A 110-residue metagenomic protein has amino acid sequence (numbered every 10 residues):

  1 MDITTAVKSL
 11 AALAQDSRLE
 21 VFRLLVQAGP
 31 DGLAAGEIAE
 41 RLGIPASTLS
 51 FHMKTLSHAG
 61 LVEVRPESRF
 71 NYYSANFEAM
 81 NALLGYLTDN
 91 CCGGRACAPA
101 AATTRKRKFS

Functional and structural regions predicted by a protein language model:
M1-T5, V26-Q27, F77-S110: Amphipathic alpha-helical dimerization/coiled-coil segments that flank or bridge DNA-binding/regulatory modules
T4-T5, S9-P45, E67-A79: N-terminal helix-turn-helix DNA-binding core of bacterial DNA-binding proteins
R18, F51-H52: Histidine-centered divalent metal-coordination motifs
E40, S57-H58: Alpha-helical residues within the helix-turn-helix
P45-A46, H52: Short coil turns linking two alpha-helices in DNA-binding domains
L49, L56, Y73: Divalent metal-coordination and catalytic microenvironments
R65-E67, C97: Conserved catalytic-core motifs of GNAT/GCN5-like acyltransferases
